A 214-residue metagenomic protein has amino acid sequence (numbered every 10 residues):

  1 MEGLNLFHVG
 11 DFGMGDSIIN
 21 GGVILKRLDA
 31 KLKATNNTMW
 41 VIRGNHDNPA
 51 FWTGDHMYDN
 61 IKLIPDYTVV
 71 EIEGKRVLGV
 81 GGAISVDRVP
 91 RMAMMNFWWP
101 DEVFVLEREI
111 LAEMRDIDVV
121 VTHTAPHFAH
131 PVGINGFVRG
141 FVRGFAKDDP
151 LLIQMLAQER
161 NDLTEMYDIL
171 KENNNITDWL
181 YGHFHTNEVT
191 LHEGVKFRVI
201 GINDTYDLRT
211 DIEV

Functional and structural regions predicted by a protein language model:
M1-I72, F141, E159-T164, E172 (+1 more regions): Core catalytic region of metal-dependent phosphoesterases/phosphodiesterases, especially metallo-beta-lactamase-like
L6, D11, G44, V77 (+3 more regions): Divalent metal-coordination and catalytic microenvironments
F12-G13, N45-P49, A83-I84, A125-H127 (+1 more regions): Catalytic metal-binding/acid-base residues of hydrolase active sites
S17-I18, A50-T53, V89, A129-V132 (+1 more regions): Short glycine-/acidic-enriched loop or helix-start segments at secondary-structure transitions that form or flank
G21-I24, G54-M57, M92-A93, I134-F137 (+1 more regions): Short, glycine/charged-enriched secondary-structure capping and boundary segments
E71-E73, D168-N173, D178, F184-V214: Binuclear metal-dependent phosphoesterase catalytic core
E73-N161: Active-site-proximal loop/helix segment associated with metal-binding centers of metalloenzymes
I117-T122, P126, K171-Y181: Proline-aspartate-enriched helix->loop->beta-strand connector
